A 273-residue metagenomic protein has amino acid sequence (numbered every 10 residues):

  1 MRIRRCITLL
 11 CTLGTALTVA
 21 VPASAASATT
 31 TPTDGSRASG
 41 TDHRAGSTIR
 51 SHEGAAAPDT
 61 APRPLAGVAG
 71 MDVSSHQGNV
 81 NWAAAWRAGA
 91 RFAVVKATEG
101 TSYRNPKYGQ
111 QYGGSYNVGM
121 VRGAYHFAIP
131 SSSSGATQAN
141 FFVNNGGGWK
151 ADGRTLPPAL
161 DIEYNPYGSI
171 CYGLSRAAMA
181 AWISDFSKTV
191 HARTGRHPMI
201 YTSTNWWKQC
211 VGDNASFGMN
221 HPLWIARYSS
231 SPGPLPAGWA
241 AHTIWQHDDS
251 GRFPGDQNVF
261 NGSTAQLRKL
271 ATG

Functional and structural regions predicted by a protein language model:
M1-T29: Secretory targeting and sorting signals
C11-T15, V143, R196: Structured catalytic/translocation cores of nucleotide/phosphate-coupled proteins
A16, V118, S134-N140, F260-S263 (+1 more regions): Ligand-binding grooves and catalytic loops that recognize ribose/phosphate and carbohydrate rings, and esterified lipid
A20, V143-N144, G218: Short alpha-helix boundary/capping motifs
T31-Q77, A83, S216-G273: Functionally critical loop-and-helix segments that line ligand-binding/catalytic clefts of soluble enzyme domains
A61-R91, V95-R193: Substrate-binding cleft of extracellular glycoside hydrolase catalytic domains
S102, S131, W207, P232 (+1 more regions): Flexible, glycine-rich phosphate/dinucleotide-binding loops and adjacent beta-alpha linkers at cofactor/substrate
R154-G238: Catalytic domains of cell-wall/extracellular-matrix polysaccharide-remodeling enzymes, centered on de-N-acetylation
